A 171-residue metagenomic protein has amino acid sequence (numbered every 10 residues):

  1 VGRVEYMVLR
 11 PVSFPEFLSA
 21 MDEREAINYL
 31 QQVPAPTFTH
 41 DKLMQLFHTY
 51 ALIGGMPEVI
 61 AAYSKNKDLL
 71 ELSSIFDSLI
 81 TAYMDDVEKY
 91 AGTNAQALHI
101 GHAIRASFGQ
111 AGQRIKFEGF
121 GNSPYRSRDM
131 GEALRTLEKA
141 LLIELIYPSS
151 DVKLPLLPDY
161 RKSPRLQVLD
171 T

Functional and structural regions predicted by a protein language model:
V1-G109: Interdomain motor-coupling "hinge/lid" segment immediately C-terminal to the ATP-binding subdomain of NTP-driven enzymes
A61-T171: Accessory nucleic acid-recognition modules appended to NTPase machines
